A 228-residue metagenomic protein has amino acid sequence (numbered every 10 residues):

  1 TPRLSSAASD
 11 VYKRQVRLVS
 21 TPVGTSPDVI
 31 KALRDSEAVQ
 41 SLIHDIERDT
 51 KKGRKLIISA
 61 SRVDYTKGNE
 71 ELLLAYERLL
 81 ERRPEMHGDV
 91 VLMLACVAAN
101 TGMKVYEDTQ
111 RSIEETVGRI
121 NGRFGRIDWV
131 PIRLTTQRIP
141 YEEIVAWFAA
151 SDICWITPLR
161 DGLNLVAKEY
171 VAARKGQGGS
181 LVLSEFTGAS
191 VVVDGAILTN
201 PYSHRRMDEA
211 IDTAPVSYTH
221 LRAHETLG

Functional and structural regions predicted by a protein language model:
T1-A8, Y12, H220-G228: Single conserved hydrophobic/aromatic residue that forms the stacking wall/gate of nucleotide- or nucleobase-binding
D10-R14, A32-I57, P84-H87: Nucleotide-sugar donor-binding and catalytic loop/hinge architecture of NDP-sugar-dependent glycosyltransferases
G24: Carbohydrate-associated surface elements
T50-T66, L73, M93: Conserved donor-binding/catalytic core segment of Leloir-type glycosyltransferases
K67-N69, A75, N164: Active-site helix-initiating loop/hinge in glycosyltransferases
E81, E85-M93, A149, I153 (+1 more regions): Catalytic binding pocket for nucleotide-activated donors in carbohydrate/polymer assembly enzymes
C96-E142: Nucleotide-activated donor-binding/catalytic signature segment of Leloir-type glycosyltransferases, i.e., the conserved
P140-S151: Short acidic alpha-helix that forms the nucleotide-activated donor recognition element in Leloir-type transferases
